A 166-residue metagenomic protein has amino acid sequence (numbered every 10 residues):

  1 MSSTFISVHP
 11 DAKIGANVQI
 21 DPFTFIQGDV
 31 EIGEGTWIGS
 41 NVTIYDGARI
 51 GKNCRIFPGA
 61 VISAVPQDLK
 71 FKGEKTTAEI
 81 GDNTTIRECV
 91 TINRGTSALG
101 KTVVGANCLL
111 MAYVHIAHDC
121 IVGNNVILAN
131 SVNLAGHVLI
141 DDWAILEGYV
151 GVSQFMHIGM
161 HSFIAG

Functional and structural regions predicted by a protein language model:
S2-G166: Structural signal for interior beta-strand "rungs" in well-ordered beta-sheet cores of soluble enzyme domains
